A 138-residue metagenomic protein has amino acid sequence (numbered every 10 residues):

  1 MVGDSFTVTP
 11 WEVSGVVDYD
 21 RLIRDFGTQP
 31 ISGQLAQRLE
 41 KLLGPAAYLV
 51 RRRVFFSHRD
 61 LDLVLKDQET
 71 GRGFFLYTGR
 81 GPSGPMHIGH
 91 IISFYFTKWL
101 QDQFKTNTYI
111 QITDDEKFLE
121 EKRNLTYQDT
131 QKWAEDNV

Functional and structural regions predicted by a protein language model:
M1-G81: Non-catalytic terminal extensions that flank enzyme cores
F55-R59, I91, K132: Conserved phosphate-coordination/catalytic loops
L63, Y95-W99, D136: Generic beta-strand or strand-like secondary-structure segments
F75-R80, K105-K117: Short, well-structured secondary-structure segments
P82-H90: Short, glycine-rich nucleotide/cofactor-binding loops
G89-Y109: Histidine-anchored nucleotide/phosphate-binding helix
E120-N124: Short acidic, glycine/proline-rich loop/turn micro-motifs
T126-V138: A glycine-rich helix N-cap at a beta->alpha junction
